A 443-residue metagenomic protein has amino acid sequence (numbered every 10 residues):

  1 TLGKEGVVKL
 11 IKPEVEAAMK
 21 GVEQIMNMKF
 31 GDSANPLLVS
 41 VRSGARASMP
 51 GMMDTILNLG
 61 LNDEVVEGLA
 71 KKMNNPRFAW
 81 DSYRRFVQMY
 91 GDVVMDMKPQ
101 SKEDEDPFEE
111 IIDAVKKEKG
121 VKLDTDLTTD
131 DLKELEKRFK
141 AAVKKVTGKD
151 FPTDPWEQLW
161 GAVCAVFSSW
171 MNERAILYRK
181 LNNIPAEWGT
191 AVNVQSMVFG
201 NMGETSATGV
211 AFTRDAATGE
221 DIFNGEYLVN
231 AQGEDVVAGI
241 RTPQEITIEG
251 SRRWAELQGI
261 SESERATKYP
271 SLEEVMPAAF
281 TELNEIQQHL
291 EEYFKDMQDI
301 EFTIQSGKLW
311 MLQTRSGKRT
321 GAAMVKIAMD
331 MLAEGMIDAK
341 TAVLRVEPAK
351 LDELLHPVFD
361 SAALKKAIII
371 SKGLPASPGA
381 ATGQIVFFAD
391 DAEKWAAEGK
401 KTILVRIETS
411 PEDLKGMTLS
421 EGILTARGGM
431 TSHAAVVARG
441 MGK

Functional and structural regions predicted by a protein language model:
T1-A367, P375, K400-I403, E408-K415 (+3 more regions): Nucleotide/phosphate-binding sheet-loop regions of phosphoryl- and nucleotidyl-transfer enzymes
K372-E412: Extended, non-globular alpha-helical segments
L424: Beta1/beta-strand and adjacent pyrophosphate-binding region of the FAD-binding site in flavoprotein oxidoreductases
